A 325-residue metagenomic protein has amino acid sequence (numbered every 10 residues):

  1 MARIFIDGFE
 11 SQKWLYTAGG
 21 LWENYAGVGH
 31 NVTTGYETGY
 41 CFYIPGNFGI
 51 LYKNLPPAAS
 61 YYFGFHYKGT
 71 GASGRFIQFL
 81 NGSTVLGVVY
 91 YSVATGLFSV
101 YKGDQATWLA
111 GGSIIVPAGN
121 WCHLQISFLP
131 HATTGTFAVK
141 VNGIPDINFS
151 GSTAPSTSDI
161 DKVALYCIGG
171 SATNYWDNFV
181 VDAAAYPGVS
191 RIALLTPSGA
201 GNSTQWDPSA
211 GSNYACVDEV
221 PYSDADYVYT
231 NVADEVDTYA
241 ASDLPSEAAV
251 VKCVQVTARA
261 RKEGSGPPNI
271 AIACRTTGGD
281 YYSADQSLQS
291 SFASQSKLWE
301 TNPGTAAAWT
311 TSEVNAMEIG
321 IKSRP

Functional and structural regions predicted by a protein language model:
K13-C41, T84, G201-A225: Extracellular glycan-recognition surfaces and repeat-rich motifs
Y43-F98: Secretory/extracellular carbohydrate-interaction modules and structurally similar beta-sandwich "look-alikes"
K53-F63, S113-N120, L244-K252, W309-E313: Extracellular/lumenal carbohydrate-interaction signature centered on repeated Trp-anchored short motifs
F63, G119-P130, F137-V139: Short tryptophan-centered beta-strand motifs in secreted/extracellular beta-sheet-rich domains of glycan-recognition
G69-S73, V85, P130-G135, A258-P268: Extended, low-complexity, turn-rich repeat/linker tracts enriched in Gly/Pro/Ser/Thr and Asp/Glu that occur
Y101-H123: Short, aromatic/His-centered strand-loop micro-motif at the edge of beta-sheets
V141-K162, Q286: Short, solvent-exposed beta-strand-to-loop segments that form ligand-recognition rims of beta-rich domains
W176-P325: Disulfide-rich extracellular domains of secreted proteins
